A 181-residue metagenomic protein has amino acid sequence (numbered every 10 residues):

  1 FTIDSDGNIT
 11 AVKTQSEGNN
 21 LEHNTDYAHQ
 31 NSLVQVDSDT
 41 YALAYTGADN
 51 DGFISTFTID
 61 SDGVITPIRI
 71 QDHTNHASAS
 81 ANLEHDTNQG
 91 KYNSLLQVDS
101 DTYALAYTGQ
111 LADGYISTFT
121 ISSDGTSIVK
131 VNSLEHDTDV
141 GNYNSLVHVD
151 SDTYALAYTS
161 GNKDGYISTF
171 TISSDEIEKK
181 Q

Functional and structural regions predicted by a protein language model:
F1-Q181: Extracellular, repeat-based ectodomains that mediate carbohydrate processing or recognition
